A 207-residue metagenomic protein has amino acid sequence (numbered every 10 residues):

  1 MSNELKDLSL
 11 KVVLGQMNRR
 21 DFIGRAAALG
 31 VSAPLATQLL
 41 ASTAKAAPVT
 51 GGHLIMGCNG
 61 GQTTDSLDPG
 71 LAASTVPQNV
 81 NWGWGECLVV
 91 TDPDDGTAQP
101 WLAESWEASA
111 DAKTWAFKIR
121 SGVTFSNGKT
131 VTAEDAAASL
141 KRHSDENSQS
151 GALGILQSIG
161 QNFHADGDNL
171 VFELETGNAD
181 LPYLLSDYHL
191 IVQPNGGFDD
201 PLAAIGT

Functional and structural regions predicted by a protein language model:
M1-D21: N-terminal secretory signal peptides
Q16, T37-Q62: C-terminal segment of N-terminal export signals and the immediately downstream linker at the start of the mature
D21-T43: N-terminal export signals
V49-H53, G83, W101-A103, A112-T114 (+3 more regions): Extracytoplasmic
G57-A110, K141, A203-T207: N-terminal lobe/hinge region of extracytoplasmic solute-binding protein
E104-D111, S126, E173-L190, A203-T207: Aromatic-rich, solvent-exposed beta-strand/loop patch
S105-Q149, V171: Aromatic- and charge-enriched surface segment that lines or borders ligand/interaction sites
K118, A152-D199: Surface-exposed binding/hinge segments that line and control ligand-binding clefts or catalytic entry sites
